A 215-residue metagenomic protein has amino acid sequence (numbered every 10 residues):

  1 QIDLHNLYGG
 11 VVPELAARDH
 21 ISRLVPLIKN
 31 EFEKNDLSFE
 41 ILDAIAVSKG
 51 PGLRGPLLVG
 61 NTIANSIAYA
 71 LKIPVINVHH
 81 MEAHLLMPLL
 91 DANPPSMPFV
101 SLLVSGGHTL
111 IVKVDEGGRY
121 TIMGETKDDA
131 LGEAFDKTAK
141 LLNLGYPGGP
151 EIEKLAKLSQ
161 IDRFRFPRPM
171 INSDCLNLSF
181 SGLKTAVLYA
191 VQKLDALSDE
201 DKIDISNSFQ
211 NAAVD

Functional and structural regions predicted by a protein language model:
Q1-P51, H80, H84: N-terminal beta-alpha supersecondary unit
S38-I41, I63-H80, M87: Nucleotide and nucleotide-moiety/phosphate-recognizing core
A44-A46, P56, F99-L103: Short glycine-aspartate micro-motif
V47-K72: Short Gly/Thr/Asp-enriched flexible loops that form oxyanion-binding sites at enzyme active sites
N77-V100: Conserved phosphate-binding catalytic cores of ATP/NTP-utilizing and phosphoryl-transfer enzymes
N93, E116-Q160, K184-T185, Y189-L194: Glycine-rich phosphate-binding loop plus the immediately following alpha-helix
S101-L103, T109-K113: Short beta-strand scaffold segments in enzyme catalytic cores
K154-D215: A contiguous, well-structured pocket-lining segment that forms one wall/lid of small-molecule binding clefts in soluble
